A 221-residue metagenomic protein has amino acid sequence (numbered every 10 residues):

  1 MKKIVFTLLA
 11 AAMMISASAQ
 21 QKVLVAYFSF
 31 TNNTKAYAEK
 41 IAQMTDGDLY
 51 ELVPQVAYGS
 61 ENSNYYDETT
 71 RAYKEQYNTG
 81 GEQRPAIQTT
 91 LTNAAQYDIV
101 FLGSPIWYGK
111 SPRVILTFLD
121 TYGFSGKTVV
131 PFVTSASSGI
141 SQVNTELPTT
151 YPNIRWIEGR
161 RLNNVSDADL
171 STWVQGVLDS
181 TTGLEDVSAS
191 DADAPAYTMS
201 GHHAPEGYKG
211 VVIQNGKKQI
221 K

Functional and structural regions predicted by a protein language model:
K2-L8: Sec-dependent signal peptide recognition, specifically the positively charged N-region followed immediately by
A10-S18: Hydrophobic h-region of N-terminal signal peptides that target proteins for export in Gram-negative bacteria
Q20-Y97, G109: N-terminal beta1-alpha1-beta2 submodule of the flavodoxin-like/Rossmannoid cofactor-binding fold
F30-N33, P54-Y58, I106-K110, S135-G139 (+1 more regions): Solvent-exposed loop/turn segments at secondary-structure junctions within structured extracellular/periplasmic domains
Y66-P152: Helix-loop-strand module that forms the ligand-binding subsite of alpha/beta enzymes
R155-T181: Glycine-rich phosphate/pyrophosphate-binding loop and the adjoining helix
D179-S200: Residue-level detector of functionally pivotal "anchor" positions at catalytic/ligand-binding pockets or at interdomain
V211-K221: C-terminal tail/sorting-segment detector
